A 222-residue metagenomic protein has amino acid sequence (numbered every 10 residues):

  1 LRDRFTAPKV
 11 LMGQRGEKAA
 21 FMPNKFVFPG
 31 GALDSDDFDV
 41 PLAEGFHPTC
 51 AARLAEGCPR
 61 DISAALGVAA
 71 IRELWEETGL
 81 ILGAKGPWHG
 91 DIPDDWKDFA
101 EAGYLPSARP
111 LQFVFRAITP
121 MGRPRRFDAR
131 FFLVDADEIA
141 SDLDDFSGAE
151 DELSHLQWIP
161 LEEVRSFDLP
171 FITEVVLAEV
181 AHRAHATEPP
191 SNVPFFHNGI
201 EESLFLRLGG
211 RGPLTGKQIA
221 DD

Functional and structural regions predicted by a protein language model:
L1-L11, G16-D39: Conserved N-terminal beta-strand and adjoining loop/helix that marks the start of the Nudix/MutT-like hydrolase domain
R2-F5, G16, G31-L33, A84-K85 (+2 more regions): Short loop segments at secondary-structure junctions
M22, D37, L80-A84, D142 (+1 more regions): Active-site-proximal flexible loops/turns
M22-N24, A69, M121, V134: Generic hydrophobic/packing signal
F28-G30, D34-S107, F132: The catalytic Nudix box helix
T49-E56, D91-D222: Nudix hydrolase/Nudix homology domain
